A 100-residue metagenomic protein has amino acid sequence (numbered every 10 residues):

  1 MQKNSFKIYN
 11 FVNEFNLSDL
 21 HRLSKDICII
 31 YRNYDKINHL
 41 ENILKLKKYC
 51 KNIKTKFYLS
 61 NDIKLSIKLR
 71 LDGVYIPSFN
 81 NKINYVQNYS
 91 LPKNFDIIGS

Functional and structural regions predicted by a protein language model:
M1-K82, S90-G99: Conserved N-terminal beta1-alpha1 strand-loop-helix module at the mouth
